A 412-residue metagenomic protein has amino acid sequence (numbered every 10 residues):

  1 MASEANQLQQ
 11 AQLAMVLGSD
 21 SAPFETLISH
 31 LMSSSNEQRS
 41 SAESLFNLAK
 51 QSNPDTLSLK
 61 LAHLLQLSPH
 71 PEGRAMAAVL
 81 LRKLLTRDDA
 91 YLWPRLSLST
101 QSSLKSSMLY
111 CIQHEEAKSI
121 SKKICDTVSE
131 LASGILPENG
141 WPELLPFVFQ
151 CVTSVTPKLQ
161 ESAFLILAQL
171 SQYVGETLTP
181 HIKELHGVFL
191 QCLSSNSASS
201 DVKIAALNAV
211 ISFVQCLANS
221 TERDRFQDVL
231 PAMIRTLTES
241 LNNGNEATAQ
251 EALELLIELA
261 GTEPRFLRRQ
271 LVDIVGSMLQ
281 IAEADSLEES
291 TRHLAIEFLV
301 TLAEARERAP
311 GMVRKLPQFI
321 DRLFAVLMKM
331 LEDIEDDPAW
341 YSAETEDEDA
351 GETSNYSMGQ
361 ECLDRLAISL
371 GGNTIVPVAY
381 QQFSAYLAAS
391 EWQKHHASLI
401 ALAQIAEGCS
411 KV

Functional and structural regions predicted by a protein language model:
M1-V412: Karyopherin-beta/Importin-beta family HEAT-repeat alpha-solenoid scaffold
